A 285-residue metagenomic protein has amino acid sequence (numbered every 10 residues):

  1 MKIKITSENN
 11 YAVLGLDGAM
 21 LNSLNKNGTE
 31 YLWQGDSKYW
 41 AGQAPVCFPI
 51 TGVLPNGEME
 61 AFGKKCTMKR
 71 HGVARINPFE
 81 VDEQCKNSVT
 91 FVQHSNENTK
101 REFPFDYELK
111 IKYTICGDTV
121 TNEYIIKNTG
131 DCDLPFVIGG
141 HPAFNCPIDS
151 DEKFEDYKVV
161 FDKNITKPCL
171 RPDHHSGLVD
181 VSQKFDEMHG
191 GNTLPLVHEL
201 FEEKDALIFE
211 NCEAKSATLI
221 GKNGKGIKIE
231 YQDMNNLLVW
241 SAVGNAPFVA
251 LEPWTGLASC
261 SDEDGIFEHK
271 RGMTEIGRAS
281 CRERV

Functional and structural regions predicted by a protein language model:
M1-E8: Short, Gly/Pro- and small/polar-rich lid/capping loops
I5, S95-F144, I148: Acidic, contiguous internal or C-terminal segments within carbohydrate-active enzymes that form a structured patch used
E8-K65: Acidic-aromatic substrate-binding/catalytic surfaces of carbohydrate-active enzymes
N10, K26, C66, H71 (+2 more regions): Acidic/His-leaning functional-site neighborhoods
L14, M59-T67, Y124, T274-R284: Short Pro-Gly-centered flexible turn/kink motifs
K64-G117: Extended, loop-rich substrate-binding clefts of extracytoplasmic carbohydrate-active enzymes
K110-K112, K270-E275: Beta-strand-rich interaction surfaces with strong enrichment in secreted/lumenal proteins
D133, C146, S150-Y231: Active-site/ligand-binding surface loops and adjacent short beta/alpha elements that line catalytic pockets across
